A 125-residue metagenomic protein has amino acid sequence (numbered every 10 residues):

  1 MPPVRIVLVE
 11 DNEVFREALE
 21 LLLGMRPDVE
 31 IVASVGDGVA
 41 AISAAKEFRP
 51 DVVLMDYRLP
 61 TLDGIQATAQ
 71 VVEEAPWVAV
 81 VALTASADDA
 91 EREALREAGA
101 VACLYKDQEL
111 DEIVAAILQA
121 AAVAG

Functional and structural regions predicted by a protein language model:
E10: Conserved acidic carboxylate
E13-A33: Two-component/phosphorelay signaling modules centered on CheY-like receiver
D37-A40, D63-Q66: Acidic catalytic/metal-coordinating carboxylates
D56, T84: Active-site residues of response regulator receiver
P60, D88: The feature encodes the CheY-like receiver
I65-W77: Short amphipathic alpha-helix used as the core "switch/output" element in two-component signaling
A90, Q108-L118: C-terminal output helix
